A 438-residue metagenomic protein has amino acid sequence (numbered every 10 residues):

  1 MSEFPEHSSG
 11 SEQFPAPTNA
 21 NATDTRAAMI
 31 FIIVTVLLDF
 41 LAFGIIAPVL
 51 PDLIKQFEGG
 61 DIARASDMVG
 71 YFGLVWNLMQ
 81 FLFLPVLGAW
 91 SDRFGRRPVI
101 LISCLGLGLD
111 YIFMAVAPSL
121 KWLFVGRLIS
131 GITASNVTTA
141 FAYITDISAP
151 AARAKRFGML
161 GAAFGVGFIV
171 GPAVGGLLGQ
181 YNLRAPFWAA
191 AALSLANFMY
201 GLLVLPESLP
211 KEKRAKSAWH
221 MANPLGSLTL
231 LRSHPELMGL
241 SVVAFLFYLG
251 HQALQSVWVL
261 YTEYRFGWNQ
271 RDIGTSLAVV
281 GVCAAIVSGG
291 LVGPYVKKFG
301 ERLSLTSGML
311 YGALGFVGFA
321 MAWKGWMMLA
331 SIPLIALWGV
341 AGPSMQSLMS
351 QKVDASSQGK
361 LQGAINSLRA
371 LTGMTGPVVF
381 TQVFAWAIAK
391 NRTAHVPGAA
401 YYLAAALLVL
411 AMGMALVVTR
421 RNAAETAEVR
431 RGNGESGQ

Functional and structural regions predicted by a protein language model:
F14-T25, P206-V243, R265, R431-Q438: Juxtamembrane intracellular "pre-TM" segments in multi-pass secondary transporters
V49-S66, S256-I273: Short amphipathic helix-loop junctions that connect adjacent transmembrane helices in Major Facilitator Superfamily/SLC
F81-L120: Conserved MFS/SLC helix-loop-helix module at the cytosolic interface between two early adjacent transmembrane helices
F83-G95, V287-E301: Helix-to-loop junctions at the C-terminal end of transmembrane segments in multipass secondary transporters
G95, V116-K121, T133, G267 (+1 more regions): Helix-breaking motifs and short loop linkers at transmembrane-helix boundaries and internal kinks in secondary membrane
G126-G165: Cytoplasmic helix-loop-helix junction between adjacent transmembrane helices in 12-TM secondary transporters
G179-A192, Q382-L408: A membrane-interface helix-boundary motif in multi-pass transporters
R302-M345: C-terminal transmembrane helical hairpin of 12-TM major facilitator-type secondary transporters
